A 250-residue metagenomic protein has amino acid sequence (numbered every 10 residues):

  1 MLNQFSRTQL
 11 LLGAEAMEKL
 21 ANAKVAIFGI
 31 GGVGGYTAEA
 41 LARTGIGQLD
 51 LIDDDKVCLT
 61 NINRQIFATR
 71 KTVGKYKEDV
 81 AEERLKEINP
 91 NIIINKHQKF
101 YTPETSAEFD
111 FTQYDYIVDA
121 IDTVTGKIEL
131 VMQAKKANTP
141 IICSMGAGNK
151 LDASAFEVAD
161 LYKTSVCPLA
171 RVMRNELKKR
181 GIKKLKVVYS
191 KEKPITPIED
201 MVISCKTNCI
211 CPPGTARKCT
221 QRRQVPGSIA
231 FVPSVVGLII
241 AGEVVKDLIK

Functional and structural regions predicted by a protein language model:
M1-A26: N-terminal charged helix/coil linker that caps or initiates catalytic domains
L2, F109-Y116, I121-G126, K136 (+3 more regions): Glycine-rich phosphate/adenylate-binding loop
I27-G29, I52: Conserved N-terminal Rossmann-fold NAD(P)-binding element of oxidoreductases
V33-G34: Hydrophobic/small residue at the entry helix of a nucleotide-binding pocket
L41: Aromatic pocket-lining residues of Rossmann-like dinucleotide-binding sites
I46, L51-N89: Glycine-rich phosphate-binding loop and adjoining beta1-alpha1-beta2 segment of Rossmann-like nucleotide-binding folds
Q98-S106: Conserved SAM/SAH-binding loop
